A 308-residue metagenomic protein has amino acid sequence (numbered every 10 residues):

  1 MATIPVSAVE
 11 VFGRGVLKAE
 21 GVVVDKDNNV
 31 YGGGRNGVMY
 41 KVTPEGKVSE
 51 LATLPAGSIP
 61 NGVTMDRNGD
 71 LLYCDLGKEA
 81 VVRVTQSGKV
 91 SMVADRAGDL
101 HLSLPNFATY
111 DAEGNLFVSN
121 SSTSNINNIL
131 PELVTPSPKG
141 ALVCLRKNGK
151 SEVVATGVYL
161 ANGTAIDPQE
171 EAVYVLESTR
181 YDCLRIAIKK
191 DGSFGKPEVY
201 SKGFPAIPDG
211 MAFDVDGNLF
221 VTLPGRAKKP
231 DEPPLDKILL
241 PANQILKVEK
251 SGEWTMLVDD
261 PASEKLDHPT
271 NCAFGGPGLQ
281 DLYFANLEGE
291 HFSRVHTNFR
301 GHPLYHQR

Functional and structural regions predicted by a protein language model:
M1-L17, G46, P197, Y305-R308: A short helix->beta-strand "capping" segment at the edge of beta-propeller domains
M1-S7, R35-N36, P136-A141: Blade/loop signatures of beta-propeller domains
R14-D27, P55-Y73, A97-L116, S122-S124 (+5 more regions): Beta-rich, blade/repeat-based domains predominating in secreted/periplasmic proteins but also intracellular
G34-R35, L76, S121-T123, S178 (+5 more regions): Short loop/turn segments immediately following the C-termini of beta-strands
R35, L76-G77, N125-K139, S178-Y181 (+2 more regions): Short, solvent-exposed loop/turn segments at conserved positions within beta-propeller repeat blades
V38-Y40, A80-V82, G140-V143, D182-L184 (+2 more regions): A short loop-to-beta-strand structural motif that recurs across blades of beta-propeller domains
V42-K47, V84-K89, L145-G149, A187-G192 (+2 more regions): Short loop/turn segments that connect beta-strands within beta-propeller blades
P269-R308: Blade-level signature of beta-propeller repeat domains, shared across WD40, Kelch, NHL, RCC1 and BNR/Asp-box propellers
